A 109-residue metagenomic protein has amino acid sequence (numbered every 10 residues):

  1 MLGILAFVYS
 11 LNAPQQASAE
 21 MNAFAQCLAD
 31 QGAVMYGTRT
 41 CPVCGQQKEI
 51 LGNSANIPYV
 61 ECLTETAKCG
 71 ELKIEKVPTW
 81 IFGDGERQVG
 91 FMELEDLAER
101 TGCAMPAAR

Functional and structural regions predicted by a protein language model:
M1-Y9: Hydrophobic membrane-insertion alpha-helices, especially the h-region of bacterial N-terminal signal peptides
A13-P58: Local sequence-structure signature of Cys/Sec-based thiol-disulfide redox active-site neighborhoods
C27, T64-K68: Structural microenvironment flanking redox-active thiols in thiol-disulfide oxidoreductases
T38-T40, V60-L63, G83, F91: Active-site-proximal beta-strand/loop segments in catalytic clefts of secreted hydrolases
R39-V43, G70, T79: C-type cytochrome heme c attachment motif
Q47-I50, K68, E75, R109: Secreted/processed peptides and extracellular or luminal domains of membrane proteins
I81-R109: Non-catalytic, surface beta->alpha helical segment in thiol-disulfide oxidoreductase systems
